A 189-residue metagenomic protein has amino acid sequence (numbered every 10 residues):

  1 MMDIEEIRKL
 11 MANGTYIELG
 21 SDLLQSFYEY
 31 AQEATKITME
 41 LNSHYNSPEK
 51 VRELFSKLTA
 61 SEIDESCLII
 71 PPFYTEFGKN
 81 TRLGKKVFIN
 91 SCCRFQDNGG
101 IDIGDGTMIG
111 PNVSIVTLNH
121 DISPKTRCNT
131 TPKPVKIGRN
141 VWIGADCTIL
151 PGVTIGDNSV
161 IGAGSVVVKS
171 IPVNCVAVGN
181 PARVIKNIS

Functional and structural regions predicted by a protein language model:
M1-S66, A182-I185: Terminal amphipathic alpha-helical/low-complexity segments used for targeting or macromolecular assembly
S56-I63, I70-N80: A glycine-rich, hydrophobic loop/mini-helix early in the fold
F73-L83, F88-T154, N180-S189: Flexible, glycine/small-residue-enriched loop-and-beta-strand segment within the central core of proteins
T117, K169-N174: Short arginine-rich
T154, V168-K169: Active-site/ligand-binding-proximal alpha/beta "capping" segment
I161, G179: Conserved G/P- and acidic residue-centered "switch" motifs that form tight phosphate/ATP-binding loops in soluble
